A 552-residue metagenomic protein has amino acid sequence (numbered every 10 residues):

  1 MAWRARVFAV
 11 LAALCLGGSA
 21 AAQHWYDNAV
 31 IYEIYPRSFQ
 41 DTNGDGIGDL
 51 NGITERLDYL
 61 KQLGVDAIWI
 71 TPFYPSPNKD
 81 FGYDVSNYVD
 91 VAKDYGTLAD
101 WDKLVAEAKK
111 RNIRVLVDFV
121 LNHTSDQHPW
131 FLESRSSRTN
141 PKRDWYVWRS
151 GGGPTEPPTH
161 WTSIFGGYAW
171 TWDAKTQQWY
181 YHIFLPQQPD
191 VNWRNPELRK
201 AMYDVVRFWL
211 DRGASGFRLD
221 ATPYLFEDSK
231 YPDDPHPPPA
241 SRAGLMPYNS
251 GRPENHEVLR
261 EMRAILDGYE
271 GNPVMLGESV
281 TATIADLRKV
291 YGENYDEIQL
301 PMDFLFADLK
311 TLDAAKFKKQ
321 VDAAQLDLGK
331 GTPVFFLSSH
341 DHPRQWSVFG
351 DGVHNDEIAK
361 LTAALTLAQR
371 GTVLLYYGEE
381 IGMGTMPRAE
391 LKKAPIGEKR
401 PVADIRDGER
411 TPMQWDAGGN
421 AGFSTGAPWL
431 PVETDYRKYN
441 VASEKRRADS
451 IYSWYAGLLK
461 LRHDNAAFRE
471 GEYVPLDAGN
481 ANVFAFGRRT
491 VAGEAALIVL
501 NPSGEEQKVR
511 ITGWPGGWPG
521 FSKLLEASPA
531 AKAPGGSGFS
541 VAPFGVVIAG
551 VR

Functional and structural regions predicted by a protein language model:
R6-G17: Bacterial N-terminal signal peptides
G18-A22: Sec/Tat signal peptide C-region and signal peptidase I cleavage site
Q23-R207, D211, Y224-A282, E293 (+1 more regions): Acidic/aromatic-lined carbohydrate-recognition and catalytic surfaces of CAZymes acting on diverse glycans
H24-Y26, K230, D234-Y248, E257-N272 (+6 more regions): Loop/helix patches that line or flank the sugar-binding groove of alpha-linked glycan CAZymes
I68, F217-L219: Hydrophobic residues within beta-strands of alpha/beta enzymes
E506-S528: Beta-strand-rich binding/interaction modules
K532-R552: C-terminal beta-strand-rich structural cap/linker in extracellular carbohydrate-active enzymes
